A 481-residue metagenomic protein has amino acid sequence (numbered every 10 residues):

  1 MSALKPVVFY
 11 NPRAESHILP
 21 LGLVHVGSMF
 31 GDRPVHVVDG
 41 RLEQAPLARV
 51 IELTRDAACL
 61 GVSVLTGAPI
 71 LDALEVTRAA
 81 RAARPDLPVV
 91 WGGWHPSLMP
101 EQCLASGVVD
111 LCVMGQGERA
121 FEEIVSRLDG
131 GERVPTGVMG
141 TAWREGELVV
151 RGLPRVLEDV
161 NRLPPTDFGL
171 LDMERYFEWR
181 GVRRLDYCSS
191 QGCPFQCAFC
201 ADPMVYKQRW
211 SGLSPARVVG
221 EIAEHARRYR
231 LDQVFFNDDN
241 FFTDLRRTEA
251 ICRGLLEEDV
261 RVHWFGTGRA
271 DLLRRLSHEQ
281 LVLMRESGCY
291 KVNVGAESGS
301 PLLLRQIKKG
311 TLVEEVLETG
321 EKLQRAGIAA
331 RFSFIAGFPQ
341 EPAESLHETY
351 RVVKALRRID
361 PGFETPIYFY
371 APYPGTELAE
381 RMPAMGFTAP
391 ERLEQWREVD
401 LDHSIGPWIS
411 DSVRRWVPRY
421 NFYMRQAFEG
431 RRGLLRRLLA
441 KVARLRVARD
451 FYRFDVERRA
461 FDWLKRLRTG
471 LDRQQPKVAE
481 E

Functional and structural regions predicted by a protein language model:
M1-P12, G31-P34, L47, L53-C59 (+3 more regions): Radical SAM enzyme core and accessory elements
S2-P6, V138, W143-D186: N-terminal [4Fe-4S]-dependent radical SAM core
P6, G22, V26-V156, G375: Glycine-rich beta-alpha loop elements in corrinoid/cobalamin-binding modules across cobalamin-dependent enzymes
R13-L23: Glycine- and acidic-residue-enriched helix-capping/strand-helix junction motifs
P100, F195, R246, L302 (+4 more regions): Flexible glycine/acidic-rich beta-alpha junction loops that bind and position SAM and/or redox cofactors in anaerobic
P100-A105, Q340-A355: Catalytic cores of alpha/beta
T166-R331, F338, R351: Radical SAM [4Fe-4S] cluster-binding motif and immediate context
